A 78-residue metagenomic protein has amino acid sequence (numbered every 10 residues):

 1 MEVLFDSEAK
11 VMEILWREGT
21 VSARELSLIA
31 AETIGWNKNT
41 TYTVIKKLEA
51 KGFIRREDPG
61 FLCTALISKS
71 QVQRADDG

Functional and structural regions predicted by a protein language model:
V3-S7, P59-D77: Short, cationic-aromatic polyanion-contact patches
A9-E13: Pre-recognition alpha-helix immediately N-terminal to the DNA-recognition helix within helix-turn-helix or winged-helix
L15-G19: Short helix-to-turn junction characteristic of helix-turn-helix DNA-binding domains, especially the helix
V21-A30: Short acidic, hydrophobic short linear motifs in intrinsically disordered regions
Y42-K46: Short, hydrophobic-biased segments on the C-terminal half of alpha helices that form "recognition helices"
G52: Glycine-centered, phosphate/nucleic-acid-interacting loop/turn motifs that mediate DNA/RNA or nucleotide
R56: Short beta-strand "wing" residues that participate in macromolecule-binding interfaces
